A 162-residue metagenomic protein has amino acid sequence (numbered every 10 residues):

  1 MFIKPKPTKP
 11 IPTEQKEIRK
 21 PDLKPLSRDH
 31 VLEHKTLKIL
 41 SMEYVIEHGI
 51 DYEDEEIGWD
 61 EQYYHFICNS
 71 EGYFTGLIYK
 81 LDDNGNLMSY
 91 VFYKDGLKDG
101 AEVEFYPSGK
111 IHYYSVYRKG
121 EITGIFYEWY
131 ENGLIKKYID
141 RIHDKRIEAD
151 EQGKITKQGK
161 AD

Functional and structural regions predicted by a protein language model:
M1-D162: Glycine/tyrosine- and acidic-biased, solvent-exposed loop/turn segments at the edges of beta-strands
